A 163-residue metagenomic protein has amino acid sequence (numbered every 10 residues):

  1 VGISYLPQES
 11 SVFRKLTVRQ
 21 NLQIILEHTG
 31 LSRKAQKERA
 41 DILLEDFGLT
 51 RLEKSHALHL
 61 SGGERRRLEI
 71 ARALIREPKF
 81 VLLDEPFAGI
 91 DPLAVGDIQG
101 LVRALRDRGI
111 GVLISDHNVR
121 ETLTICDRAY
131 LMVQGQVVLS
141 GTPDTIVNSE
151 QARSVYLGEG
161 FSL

Functional and structural regions predicted by a protein language model:
L16-A35, D46, E159-G160: ABC-type ATPase nucleotide-binding domains, specifically the catalytic core motifs of the NBD
Q23, K34-L52, G100-R103, Q151: Conserved ABC ATPase "signature" region
H56-L60, E64: Conserved ABC ATPase signature
I70: Hydrophobic anchor residue at the start of the ABC signature
E77: Conserved catalytic motifs of ABC-family nucleotide-binding domains
V81-E85: Catalytic Walker B motif of ABC-type/P-loop ATPase nucleotide-binding domains
